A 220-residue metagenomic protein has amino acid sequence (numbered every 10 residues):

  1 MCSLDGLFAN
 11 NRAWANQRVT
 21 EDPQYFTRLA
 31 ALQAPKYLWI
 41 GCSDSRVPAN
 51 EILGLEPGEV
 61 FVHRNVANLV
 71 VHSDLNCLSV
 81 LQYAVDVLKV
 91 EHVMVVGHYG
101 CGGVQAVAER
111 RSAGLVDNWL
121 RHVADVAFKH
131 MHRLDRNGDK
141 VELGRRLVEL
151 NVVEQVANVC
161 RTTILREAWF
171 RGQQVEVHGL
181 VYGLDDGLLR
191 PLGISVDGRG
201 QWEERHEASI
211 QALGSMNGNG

Functional and structural regions predicted by a protein language model:
M1-P35, A67-E91, G102-G220: Divalent-metal-activated hydrolytic enzyme cores
R18-E59: N-terminal short beta-loop-beta anion/metal-coordinating cradle
I40-C42, R64, M94-H98, H178-G183: Short beta-strand segments
D44-R46, H98-G103: Gly/Ser/Thr-rich loops at beta-strand to alpha-helix junctions that form or flank small-molecule/cofactor-binding
P57-N68: Glycine/charged-rich beta-loop-alpha catalytic/anionic-binding loops adjacent to active sites
